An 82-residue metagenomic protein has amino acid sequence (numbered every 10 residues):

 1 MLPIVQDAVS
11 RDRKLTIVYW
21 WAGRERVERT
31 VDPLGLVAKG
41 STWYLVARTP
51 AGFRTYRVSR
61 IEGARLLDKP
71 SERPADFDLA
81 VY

Functional and structural regions predicted by a protein language model:
M1-W20: Bulky hydrophobic/aromatic content
V18-A22, V46-R48: A generic structural motif
G23-V31: An N-terminal domain-cap segment
T42: Short acidic-rich active-site patches of cyclic nucleotide enzymes
L45-Y82: Surface-exposed, charged, gly/pro-rich loop-and-adjacent secondary-structure segments at domain edges
